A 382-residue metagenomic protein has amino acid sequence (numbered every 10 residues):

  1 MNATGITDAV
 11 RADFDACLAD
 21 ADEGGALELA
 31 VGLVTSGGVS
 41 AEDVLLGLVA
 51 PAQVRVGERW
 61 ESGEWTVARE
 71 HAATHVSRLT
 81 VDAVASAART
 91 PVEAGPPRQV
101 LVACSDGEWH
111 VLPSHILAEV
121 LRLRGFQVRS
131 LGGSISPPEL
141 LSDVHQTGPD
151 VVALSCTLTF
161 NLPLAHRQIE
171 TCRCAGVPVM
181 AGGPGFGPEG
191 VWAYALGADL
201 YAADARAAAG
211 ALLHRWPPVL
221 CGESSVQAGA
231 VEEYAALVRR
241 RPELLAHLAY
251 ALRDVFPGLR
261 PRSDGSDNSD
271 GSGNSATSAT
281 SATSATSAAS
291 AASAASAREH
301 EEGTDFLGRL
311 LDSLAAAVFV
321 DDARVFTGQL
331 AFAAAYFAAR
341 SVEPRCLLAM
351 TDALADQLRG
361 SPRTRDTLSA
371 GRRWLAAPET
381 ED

Functional and structural regions predicted by a protein language model:
M1-A87, H247-D267, A279, A291-S361: Long amphipathic alpha-helical segments
R98-V100: Conserved hydrophobic helix-helix packing surfaces used for dimerization/oligomerization
I116-R129: Short helix-loop-beta junction
S130, S134-W192: Cofactor-cradling patches in redox/metallo enzymes
P184-Y234: Peripheral docking tails and interdomain loops at the edges of cofactor- or intermediate-handling domains
L220-S263: Amphipathic alpha-helical blocks and their helix-capping loop/short-beta junctions
D267-A288: Intrinsically disordered, low-complexity tandem-repeat regions
R365-D382: Short terminal or interdomain "cap/linker" segment that borders an active site or interface and mediates
